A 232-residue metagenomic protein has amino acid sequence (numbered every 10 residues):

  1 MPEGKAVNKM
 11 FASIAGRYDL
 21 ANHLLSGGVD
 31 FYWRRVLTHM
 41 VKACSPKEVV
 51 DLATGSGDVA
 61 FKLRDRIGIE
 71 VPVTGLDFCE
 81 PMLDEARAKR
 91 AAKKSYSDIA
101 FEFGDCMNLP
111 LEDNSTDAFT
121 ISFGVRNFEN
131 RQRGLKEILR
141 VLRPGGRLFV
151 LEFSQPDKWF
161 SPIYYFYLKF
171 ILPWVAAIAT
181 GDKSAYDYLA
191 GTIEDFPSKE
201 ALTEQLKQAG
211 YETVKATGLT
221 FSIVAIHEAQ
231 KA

Functional and structural regions predicted by a protein language model:
M1-D19, L168, A179: N-terminal, positively charged/glycine-rich alpha-helical extensions of SAM-dependent methyltransferases
G27-K47, K62: Conserved alpha-helix/loop element of class I SAM-dependent methyltransferases that forms part of the SAM/SAH-binding
E48-N108: Class I SAM-dependent methyltransferase SAM/SAH-binding core
M107-A118: A short acidic, Gly/Pro-enriched loop at the edge of an enzyme's catalytic core that lines a small-molecule cofactor
D117-R131: A short SAM/SAH-binding and catalytic strip from SAM-dependent methyltransferases
Q132-R147: A short glycine-rich, Lys/Arg-flanked "PGG" loop and its adjoining helix->strand segment in the class I
L151, Q155-Q205, A209, K215: C-terminal alpha-helical "lid/dimerization" subdomain adjacent to the S-adenosyl-L-methionine
T203, G210-A232: Core SAM-dependent methyltransferase catalytic element
